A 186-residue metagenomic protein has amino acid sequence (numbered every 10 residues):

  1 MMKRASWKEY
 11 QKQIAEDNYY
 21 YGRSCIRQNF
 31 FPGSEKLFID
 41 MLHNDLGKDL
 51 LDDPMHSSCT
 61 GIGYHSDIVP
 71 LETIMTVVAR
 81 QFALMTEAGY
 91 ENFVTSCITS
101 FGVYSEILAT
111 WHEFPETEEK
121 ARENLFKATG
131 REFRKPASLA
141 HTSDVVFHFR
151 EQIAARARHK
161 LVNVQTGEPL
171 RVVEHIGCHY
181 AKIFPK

Functional and structural regions predicted by a protein language model:
M1-K186: Iron-sulfur cluster-binding electron-transfer modules in prokaryotic oxidoreductases
